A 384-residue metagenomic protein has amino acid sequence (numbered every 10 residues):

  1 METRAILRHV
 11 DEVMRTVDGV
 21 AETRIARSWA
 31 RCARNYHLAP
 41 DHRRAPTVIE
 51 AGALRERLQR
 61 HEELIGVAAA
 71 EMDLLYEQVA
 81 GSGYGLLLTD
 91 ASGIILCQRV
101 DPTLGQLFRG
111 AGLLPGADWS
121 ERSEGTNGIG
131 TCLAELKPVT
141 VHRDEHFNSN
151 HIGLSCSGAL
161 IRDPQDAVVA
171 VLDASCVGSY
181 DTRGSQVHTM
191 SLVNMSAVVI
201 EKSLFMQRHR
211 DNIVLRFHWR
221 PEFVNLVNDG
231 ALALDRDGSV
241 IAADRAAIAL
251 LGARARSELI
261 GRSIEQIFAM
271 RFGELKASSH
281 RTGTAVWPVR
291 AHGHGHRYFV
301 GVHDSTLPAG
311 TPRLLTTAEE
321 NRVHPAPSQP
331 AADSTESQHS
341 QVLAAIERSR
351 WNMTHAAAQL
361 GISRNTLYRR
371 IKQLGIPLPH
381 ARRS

Functional and structural regions predicted by a protein language model:
M1-S123, N127-N148, G153-S155, R162-D237 (+2 more regions): Intrinsically disordered, low-complexity terminal regulatory regions
L96-C97, L251, I260, L360 (+1 more regions): PAS-family sensory domains
D101, F108, I248-L259: PAS/PAS-like sensory domain cap-loop motif
L154-G158, F268-P327: PAS-family sensory/regulatory modules and their coupling/dimerization elements
G238, A246-A247: C-terminal accessory/connector segments of nucleic-acid motor ATPases
L250-A253, R262, R281, P288 (+5 more regions): Cytosolic nucleotide-utilizing catalytic cores of signal-transduction proteins
I260-A269: PAS-family sensory/regulatory domains
A332-S384: Bacterial C-terminal helix-turn-helix
